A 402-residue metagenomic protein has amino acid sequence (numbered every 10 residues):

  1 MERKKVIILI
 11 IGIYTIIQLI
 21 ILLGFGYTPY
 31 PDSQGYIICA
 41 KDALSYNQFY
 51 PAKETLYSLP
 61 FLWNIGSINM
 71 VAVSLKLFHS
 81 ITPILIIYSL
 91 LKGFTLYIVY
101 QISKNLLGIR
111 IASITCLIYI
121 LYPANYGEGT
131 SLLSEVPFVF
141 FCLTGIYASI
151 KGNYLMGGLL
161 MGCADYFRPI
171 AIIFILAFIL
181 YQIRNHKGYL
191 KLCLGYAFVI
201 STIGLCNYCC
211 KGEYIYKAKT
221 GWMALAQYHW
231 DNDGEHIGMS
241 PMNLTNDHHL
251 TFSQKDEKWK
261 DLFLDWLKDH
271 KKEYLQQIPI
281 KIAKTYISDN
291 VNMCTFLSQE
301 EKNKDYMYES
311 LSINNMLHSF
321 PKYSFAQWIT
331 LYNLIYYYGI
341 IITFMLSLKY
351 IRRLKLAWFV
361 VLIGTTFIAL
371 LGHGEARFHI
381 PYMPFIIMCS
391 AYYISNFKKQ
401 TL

Functional and structural regions predicted by a protein language model:
I11-T15, A112-L121, Y147, M161-D165: Short helix- or helix-capping micro-motifs that position conserved polar/aromatic residues at function-defining sites
I21-Y50, Y189-D261, D265, S288: Juxtamembrane membrane-water interface segments immediately following transmembrane helices in multi-pass
L23-Q34, I38, S45-N69, V73-K76 (+1 more regions): Membrane-proximal lumenal/periplasmic loop motifs of glycosylation machinery
F61, I65-V73, L77-F94, E128 (+1 more regions): Loop-to-helix entry region of an early transmembrane alpha helix in multi-pass inner-membrane enzymes
P83, I280-W358, L362: Membrane-interface anchor segments at the N-terminal boundary of transmembrane helices in multi-pass membrane enzymes
P83-L106, T144, I342-L346: Transmembrane-helix motifs of polytopic, lipid-linked glycan transferases
I98-Q101, I118, P137-Y154, M161 (+1 more regions): Specific aromatic-rich, kink-prone transmembrane helix
A124-P137: Short acidic/glycine- and proline-prone juxtamembrane loop motifs at membrane-interface regions of multi-pass membrane
